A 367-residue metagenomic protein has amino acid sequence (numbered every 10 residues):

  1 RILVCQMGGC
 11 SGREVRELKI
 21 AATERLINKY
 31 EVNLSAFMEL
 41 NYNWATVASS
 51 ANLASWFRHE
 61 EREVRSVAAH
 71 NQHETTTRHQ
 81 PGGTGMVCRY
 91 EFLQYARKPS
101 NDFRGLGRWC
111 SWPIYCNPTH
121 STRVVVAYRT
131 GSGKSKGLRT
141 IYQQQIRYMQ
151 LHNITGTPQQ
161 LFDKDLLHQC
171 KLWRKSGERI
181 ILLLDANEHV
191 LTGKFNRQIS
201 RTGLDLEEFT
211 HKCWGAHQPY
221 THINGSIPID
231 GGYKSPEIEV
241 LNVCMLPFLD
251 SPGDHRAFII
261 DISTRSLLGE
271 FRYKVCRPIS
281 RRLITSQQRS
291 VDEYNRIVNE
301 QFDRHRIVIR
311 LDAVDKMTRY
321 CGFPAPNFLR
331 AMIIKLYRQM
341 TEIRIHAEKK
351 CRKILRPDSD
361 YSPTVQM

Functional and structural regions predicted by a protein language model:
R1-A54, T76-H79, A186, R289-S290 (+2 more regions): N-terminal, active-site-proximal structural segment of metallo-dependent hydrolase catalytic domains
V4-V15, S135, T140-T155: Acidic/histidine-rich helix-loop elements that form or flank divalent-metal/phosphate-binding sites at the catalytic
R13-R16, E74-T77, G156, N196 (+4 more regions): Conserved, non-catalytic sequence blocks in retroelement Pol enzymes and Pol-derived host proteins
R16-T23, S50, Q144, N153-H168 (+3 more regions): Well-ordered, non-membrane alpha-helical segments in soluble/globular domains
L18-E31, C116-P118, T157-I181: Short, basic/hydrophobic alpha-helical segments
N33, V87, E91-R108, L172-I180 (+1 more regions): Metal-dependent phosphoester-hydrolase catalytic domains
N41-S132, L246-P252: Structured beta-strand-rich core segments of catalytic domains in phosphoester-bond hydrolases
I114-Q150, E237-M367: Surface polyanion/phosphate-binding segment centered on an Asp-His-Pro turn
